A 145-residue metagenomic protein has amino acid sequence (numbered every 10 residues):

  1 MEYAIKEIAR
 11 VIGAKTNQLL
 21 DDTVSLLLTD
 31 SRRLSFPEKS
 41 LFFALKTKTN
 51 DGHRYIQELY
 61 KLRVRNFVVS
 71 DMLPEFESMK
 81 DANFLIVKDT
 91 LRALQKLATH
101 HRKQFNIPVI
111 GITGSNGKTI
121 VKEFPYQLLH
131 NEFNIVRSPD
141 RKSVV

Functional and structural regions predicted by a protein language model:
M1-K96: N-terminal leader/targeting and accessory segments in enzymes
A9-I12, R92-V145: Phosphate-binding loop of NTP-binding sites
